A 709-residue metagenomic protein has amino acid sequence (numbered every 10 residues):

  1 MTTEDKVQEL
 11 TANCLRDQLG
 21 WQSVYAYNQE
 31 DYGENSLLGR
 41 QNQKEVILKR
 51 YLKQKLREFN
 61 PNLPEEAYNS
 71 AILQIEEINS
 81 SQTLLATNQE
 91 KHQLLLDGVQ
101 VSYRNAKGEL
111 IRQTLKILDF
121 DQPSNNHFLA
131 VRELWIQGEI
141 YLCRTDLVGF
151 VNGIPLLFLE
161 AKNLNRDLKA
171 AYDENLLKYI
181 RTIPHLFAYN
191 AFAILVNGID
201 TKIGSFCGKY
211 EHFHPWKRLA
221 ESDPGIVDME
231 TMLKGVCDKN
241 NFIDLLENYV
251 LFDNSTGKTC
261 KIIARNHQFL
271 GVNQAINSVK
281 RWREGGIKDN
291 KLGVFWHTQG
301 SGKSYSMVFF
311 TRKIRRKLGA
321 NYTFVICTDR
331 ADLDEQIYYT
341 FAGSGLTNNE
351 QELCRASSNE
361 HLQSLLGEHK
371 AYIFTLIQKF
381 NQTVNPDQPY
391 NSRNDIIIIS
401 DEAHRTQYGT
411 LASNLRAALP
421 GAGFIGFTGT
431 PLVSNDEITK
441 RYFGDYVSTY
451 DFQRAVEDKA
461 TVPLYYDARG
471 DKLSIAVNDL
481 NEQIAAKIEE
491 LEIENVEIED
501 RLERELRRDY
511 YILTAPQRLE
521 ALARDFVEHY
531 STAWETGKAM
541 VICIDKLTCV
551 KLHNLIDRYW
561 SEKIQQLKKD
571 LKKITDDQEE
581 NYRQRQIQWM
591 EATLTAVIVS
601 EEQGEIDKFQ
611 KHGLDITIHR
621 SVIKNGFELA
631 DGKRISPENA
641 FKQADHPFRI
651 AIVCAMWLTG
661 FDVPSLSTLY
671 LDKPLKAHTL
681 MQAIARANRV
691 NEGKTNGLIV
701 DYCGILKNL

Functional and structural regions predicted by a protein language model:
T2-T323, D332, Q336-N348, E368-Y372 (+5 more regions): ATP-dependent helicase/translocase motor core
L177-R181, T406-G423, A687: Short, conserved "post-DEAD/DEAH" coupling segment immediately C-terminal to helicase motif II within the SF2/RecA-like
I226-M229, E437-K538, L552-I574: Interdomain helical connector at the RecA1-RecA2 junction of SF1/SF2 helicase-like NTPases
T298-Q299, E402-R405, A418-N435, K459: Conserved helicase ATPase motor motifs in RecA-like P-loop NTPase domains
K370-N414, K633-E638, V653-A655: Conserved RecA-like ASCE ATPase "motif II neighborhood" in helicase/translocase motors
E503-V653: Conserved C-terminal RecA-like helicase domain
I652-V653, W657-P674, L680-Q682, G697-D701: A short beta-strand element within the Helicase C-terminal
L680, R686-L709: Conserved segment of the helicase C-terminal RecA-like domain
